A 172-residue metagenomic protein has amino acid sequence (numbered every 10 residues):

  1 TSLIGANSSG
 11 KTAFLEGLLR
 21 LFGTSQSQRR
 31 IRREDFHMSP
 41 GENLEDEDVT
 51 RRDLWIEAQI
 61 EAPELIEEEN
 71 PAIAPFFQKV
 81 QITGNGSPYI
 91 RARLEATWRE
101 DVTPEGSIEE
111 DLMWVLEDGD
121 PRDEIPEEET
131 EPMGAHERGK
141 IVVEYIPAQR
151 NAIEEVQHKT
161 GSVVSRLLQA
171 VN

Functional and structural regions predicted by a protein language model:
T1-H37, W55-E68: Phosphate-binding glycine-rich loops of NTP-binding sites
Q28-D53, E64-N172: Glycine-rich phosphate-binding loops of NTPases
